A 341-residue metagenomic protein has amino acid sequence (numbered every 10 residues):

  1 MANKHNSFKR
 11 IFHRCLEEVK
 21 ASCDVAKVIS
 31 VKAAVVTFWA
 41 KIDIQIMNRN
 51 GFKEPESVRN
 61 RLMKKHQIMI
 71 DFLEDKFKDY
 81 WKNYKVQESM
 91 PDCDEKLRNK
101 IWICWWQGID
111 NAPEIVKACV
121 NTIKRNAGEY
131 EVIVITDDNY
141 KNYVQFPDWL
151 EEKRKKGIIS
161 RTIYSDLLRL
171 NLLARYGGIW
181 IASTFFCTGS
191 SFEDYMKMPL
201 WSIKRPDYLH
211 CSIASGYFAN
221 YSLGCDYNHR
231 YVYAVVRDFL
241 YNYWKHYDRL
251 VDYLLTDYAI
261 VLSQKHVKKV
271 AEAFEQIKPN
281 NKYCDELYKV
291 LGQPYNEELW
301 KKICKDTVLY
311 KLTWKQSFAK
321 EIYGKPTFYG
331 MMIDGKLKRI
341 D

Functional and structural regions predicted by a protein language model:
A2-S165, F186-D341: Glycosyltransferase-associated regions of secretory-pathway enzymes, highlighting luminal stem/catalytic domains
D166-Y176: Small-residue hinge/turn detector
Y176, I181-S183: Active-site acidic Asp-centered loop
